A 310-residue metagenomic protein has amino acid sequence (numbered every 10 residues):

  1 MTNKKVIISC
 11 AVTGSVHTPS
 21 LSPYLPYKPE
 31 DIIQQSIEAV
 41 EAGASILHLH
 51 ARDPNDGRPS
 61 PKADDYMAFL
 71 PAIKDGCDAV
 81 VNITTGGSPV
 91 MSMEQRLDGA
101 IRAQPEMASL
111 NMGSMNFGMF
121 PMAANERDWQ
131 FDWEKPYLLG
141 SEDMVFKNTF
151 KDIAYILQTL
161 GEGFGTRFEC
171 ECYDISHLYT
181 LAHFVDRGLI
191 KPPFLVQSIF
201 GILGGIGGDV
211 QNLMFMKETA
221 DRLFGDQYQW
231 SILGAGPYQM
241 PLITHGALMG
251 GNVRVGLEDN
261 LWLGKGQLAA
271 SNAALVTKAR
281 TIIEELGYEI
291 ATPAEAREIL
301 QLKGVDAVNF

Functional and structural regions predicted by a protein language model:
M1-Y24, R127-W133: N-terminal small/glycine-rich loop or linker at the start of catalytic domains across soluble metabolic enzymes
C10, R58-I83, I156-G163, M216-G225 (+1 more regions): Alpha-helix-loop-beta-strand connector modules within alpha/beta enzyme cores
G14-I33, T85-M93, E142-K147, E169 (+3 more regions): Active-site mouth loops of central-metabolism enzymes
S20, S45-M67, I199-G204, L261-K265: Glycine-rich, proline-tolerant flexible connector loops at the mouths of alpha/beta enzymes
I32, A39, H50, A108 (+3 more regions): Conserved, mostly hydrophobic/aromatic
M107-L257: Catalytic alpha/beta core domains of metabolic enzymes, predominantly
M122-W133, G264-Y288: C-terminal helical cap(s) of enzyme catalytic domains, especially alpha/beta-barrels
T277, T281-F310: Mid-to-C-terminal alpha-helical segments outside catalytic/metal-binding sites
